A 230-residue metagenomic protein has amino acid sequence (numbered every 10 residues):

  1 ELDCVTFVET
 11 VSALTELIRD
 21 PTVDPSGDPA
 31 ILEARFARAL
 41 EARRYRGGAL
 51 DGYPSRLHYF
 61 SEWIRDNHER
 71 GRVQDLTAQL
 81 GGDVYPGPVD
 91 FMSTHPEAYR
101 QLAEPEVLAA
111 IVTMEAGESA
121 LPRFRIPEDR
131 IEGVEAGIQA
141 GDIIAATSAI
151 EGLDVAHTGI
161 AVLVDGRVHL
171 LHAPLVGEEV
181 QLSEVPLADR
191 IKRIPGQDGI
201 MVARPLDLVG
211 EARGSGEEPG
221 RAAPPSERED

Functional and structural regions predicted by a protein language model:
E1-L121, Q139, A145, L163 (+1 more regions): Acidic/His-rich structured neighborhood in mature extracellular/periplasmic domains
E104, R125-P127, P186: Helix N-terminus capping/helix-initiation residues
P122-V134, S148: Short alpha-helix capping/helix-loop boundary micro-motifs
Q139-G220, E229-D230: C-terminal soluble interaction/assembly domains
P224: Nucleotide-binding/hydrolysis machinery
